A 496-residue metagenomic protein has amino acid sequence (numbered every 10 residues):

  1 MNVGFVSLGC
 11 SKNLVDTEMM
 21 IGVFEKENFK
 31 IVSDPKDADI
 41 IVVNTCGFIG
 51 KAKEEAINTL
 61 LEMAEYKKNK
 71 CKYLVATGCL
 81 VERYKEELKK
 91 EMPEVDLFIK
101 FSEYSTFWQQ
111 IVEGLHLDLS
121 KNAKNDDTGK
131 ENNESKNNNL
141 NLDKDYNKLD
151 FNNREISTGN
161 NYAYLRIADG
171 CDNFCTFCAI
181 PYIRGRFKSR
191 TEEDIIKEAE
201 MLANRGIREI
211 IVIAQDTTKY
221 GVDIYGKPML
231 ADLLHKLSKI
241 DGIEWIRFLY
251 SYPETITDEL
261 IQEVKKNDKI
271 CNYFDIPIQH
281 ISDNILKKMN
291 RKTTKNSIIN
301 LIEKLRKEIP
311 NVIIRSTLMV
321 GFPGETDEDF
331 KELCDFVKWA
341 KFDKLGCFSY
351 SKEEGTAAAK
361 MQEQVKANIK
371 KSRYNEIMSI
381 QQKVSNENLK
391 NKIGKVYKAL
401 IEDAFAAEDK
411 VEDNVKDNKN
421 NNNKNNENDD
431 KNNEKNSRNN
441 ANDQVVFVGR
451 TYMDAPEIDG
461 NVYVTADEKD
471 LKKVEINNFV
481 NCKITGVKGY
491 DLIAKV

Functional and structural regions predicted by a protein language model:
M1-Y220, E259, F274, S297-K307 (+8 more regions): Proteins enriched for Cys/Gly/acidic motifs involved in redox and nucleic-acid/cofactor modification
L8, G170, Q215, S251 (+4 more regions): Generic beta-structure capping elements
L74-G78, R83, N204-E328, K338-W339: Conserved SAM/AdoMet-binding glycine-rich loop
M92-P93, G114-D118, P228-L230, V264-K266 (+2 more regions): Short, hinge-like loop/turn segments at secondary-structure boundaries
E155-I156, Q262-K265, I278, L389-N391 (+1 more regions): Replace "in large, NTP-powered and nucleic-acid-processing enzymes" with "in large, NTP-powered factors and other
C175, I195, V212, F248 (+7 more regions): Conserved, mostly hydrophobic/aromatic
N272, N284-L400, F405, N436-S437 (+1 more regions): A structural motif corresponding to the C-terminal lobe/cap of the Radical SAM core domain
K360-V496: Terminal RNA-binding accessory module
